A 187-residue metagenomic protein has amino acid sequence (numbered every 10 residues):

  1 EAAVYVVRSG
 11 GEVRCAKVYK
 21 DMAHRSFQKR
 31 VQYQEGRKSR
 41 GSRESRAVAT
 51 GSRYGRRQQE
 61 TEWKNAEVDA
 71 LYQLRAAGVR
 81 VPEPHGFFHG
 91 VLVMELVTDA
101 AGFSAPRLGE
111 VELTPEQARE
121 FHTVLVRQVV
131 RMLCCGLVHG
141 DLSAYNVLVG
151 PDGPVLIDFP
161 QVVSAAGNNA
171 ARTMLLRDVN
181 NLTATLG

Functional and structural regions predicted by a protein language model:
E1-S104, V130, C134: Conserved ATP-binding subdomain of kinase catalytic cores across diverse folds
V4, A66, V124, H139-D141: Short, glycine/acidic-rich beta->alpha junctions
S39-E44, L108-G109, A118-R119, N180-T183: Glycine-rich loops and low-complexity Gly/Arg-rich segments that provide flexible linkers or classic glycine-based
T61-E67, L113-Q128: A short, contiguous, amphipathic alpha-helix enriched in charged residues
G102-T114: AlphaC helix of the protein kinase catalytic domain
T114-F121, L133-H139, G150-G187: C-lobe/activation-segment region of protein kinase-like
S143-V149: Catalytic-loop Lys-Pro-X-Asn motif of eukaryotic-like protein kinases
